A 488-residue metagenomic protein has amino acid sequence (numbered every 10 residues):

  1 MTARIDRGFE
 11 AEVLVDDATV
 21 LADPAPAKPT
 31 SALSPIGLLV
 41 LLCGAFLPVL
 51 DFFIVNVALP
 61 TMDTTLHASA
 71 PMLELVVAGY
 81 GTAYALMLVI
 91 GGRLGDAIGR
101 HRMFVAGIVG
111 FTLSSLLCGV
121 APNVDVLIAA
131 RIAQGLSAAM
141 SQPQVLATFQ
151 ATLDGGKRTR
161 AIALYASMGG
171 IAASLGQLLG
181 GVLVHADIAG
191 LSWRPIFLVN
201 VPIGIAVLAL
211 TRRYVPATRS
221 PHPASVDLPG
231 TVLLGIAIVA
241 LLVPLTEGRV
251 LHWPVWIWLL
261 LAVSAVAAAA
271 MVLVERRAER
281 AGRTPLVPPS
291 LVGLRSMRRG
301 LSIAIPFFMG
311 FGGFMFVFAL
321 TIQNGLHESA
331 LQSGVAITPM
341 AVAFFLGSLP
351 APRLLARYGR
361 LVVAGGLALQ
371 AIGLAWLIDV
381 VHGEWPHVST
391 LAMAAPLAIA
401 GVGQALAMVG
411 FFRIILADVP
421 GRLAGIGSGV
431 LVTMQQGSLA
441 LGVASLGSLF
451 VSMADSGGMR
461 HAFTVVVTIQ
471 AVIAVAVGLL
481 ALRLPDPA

Functional and structural regions predicted by a protein language model:
M1-L50, T64: Cytosolic juxtamembrane N-terminal segment immediately preceding the first transmembrane helix of multi-pass
S34-V57, A267, R280-P487: 12-transmembrane solute porter fold
A58-L86, V126-A129, L331, V335: Extracellular/periplasmic helix-loop-helix junction of adjacent transmembrane segments in MFS-like secondary
T61, G92-R93, A97, V182 (+1 more regions): Membrane-interface helix termini in secondary transporters
T65-H67, G99, V120-V126, H327 (+2 more regions): Helix-breaking motifs and short loop linkers at transmembrane-helix boundaries and internal kinks in secondary membrane
A78-G92, A139-L146, Q150, T338-P350: Central cavity-lining transmembrane alpha-helices of secondary-active solute carriers, predominantly the Major
R102-P229: Helix-loop-helix hairpins in multi-pass membrane proteins, especially solute transporters
A186, G190-S302, G310, E328 (+2 more regions): Hydrophobic transmembrane-helix bundles of small-molecule transporters
